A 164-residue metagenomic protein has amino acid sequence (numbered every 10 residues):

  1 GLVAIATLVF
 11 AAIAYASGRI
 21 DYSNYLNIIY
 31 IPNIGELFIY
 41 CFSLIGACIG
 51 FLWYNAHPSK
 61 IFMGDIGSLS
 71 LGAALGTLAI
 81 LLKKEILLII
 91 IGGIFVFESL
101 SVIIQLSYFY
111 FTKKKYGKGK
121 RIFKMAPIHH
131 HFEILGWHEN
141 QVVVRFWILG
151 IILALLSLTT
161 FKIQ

Functional and structural regions predicted by a protein language model:
G1-Q164: Alpha-helical transmembrane segments
